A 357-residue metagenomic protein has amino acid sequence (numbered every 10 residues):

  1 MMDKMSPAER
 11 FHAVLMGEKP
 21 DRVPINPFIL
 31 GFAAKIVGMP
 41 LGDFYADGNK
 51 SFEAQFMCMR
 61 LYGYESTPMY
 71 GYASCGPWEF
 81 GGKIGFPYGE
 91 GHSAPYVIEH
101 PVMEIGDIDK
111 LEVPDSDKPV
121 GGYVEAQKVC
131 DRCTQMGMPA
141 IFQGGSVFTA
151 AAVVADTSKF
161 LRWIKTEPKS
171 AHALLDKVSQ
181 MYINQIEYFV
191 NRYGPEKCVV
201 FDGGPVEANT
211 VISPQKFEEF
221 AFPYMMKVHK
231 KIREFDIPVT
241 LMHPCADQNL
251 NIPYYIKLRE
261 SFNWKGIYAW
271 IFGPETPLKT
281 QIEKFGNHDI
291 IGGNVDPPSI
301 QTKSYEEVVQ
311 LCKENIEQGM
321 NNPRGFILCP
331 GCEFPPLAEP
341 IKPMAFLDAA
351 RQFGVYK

Functional and structural regions predicted by a protein language model:
M1-K35, M39-F44, E53-A54, C58 (+4 more regions): Active-site loop segments of alpha/beta catalytic cores
G48: Acidic, contiguous internal or C-terminal segments within carbohydrate-active enzymes that form a structured patch used
S74-P114: A contiguous, low-structure linker/loop signature
